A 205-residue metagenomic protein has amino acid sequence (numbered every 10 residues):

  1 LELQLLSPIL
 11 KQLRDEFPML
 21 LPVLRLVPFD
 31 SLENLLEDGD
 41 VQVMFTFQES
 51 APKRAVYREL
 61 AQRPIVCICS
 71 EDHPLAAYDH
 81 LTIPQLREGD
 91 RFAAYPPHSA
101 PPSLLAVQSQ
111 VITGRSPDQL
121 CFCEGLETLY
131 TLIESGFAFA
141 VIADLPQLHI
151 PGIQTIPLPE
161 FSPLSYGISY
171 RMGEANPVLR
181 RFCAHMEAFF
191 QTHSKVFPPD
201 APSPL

Functional and structural regions predicted by a protein language model:
L1-P52, F122-G125: Central regulatory/effector-binding core of bacterial HTH transcription factors
Q4-L6, I83, G89-G114, N176-R180 (+1 more regions): Secondary-structure junction motif
R14, V56-E59, L75, I83-P84 (+3 more regions): Short secondary-structure boundary/capping segments
L21, L35, G39-D40, E59 (+3 more regions): Conserved functional loop/turn residues at catalytic and ligand-binding sites
P28-E33, E37-V41, F47, P97-Q154: Hydrophobic hinge/microswitch elements
K53-E59, R63-P64, E124-E174: Beta-alpha-beta core module
A55-F92, P177-R180: Flexible hinge/capping segments at coil-to-helix
I156-P199: A late-sequence structural motif
